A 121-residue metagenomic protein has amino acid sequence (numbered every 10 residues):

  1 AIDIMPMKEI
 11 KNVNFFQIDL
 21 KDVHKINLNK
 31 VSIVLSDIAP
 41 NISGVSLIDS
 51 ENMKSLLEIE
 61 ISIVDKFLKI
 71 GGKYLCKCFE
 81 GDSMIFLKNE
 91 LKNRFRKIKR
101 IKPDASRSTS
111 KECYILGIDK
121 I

Functional and structural regions predicted by a protein language model:
A1, I61, R100-P103: Eukaryotic intrinsically disordered and solvent-exposed regulatory patches
I2-N41: S-adenosyl-L-methionine
N12-V13, V31, V64, G71 (+1 more regions): Short, well-ordered alpha-helix to beta-strand connector turns
I42-M53: Glycine/threonine-rich flexible loop motifs
E51-I70: A short glycine-rich, Lys/Arg-flanked "PGG" loop and its adjoining helix->strand segment in the class I
K73-K77: Short catalytic-loop micro-motif centered on adjacent basic/acidic residues
C78-I121: Class I S-adenosyl-L-methionine
